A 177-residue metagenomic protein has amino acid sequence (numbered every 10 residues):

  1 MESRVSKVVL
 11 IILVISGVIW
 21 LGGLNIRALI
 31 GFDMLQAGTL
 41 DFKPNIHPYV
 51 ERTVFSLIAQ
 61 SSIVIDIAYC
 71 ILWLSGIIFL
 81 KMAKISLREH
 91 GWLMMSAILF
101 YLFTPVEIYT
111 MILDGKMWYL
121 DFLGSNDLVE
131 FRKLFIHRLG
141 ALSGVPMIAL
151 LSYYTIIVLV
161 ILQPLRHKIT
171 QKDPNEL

Functional and structural regions predicted by a protein language model:
M1, I58-L87: Long, highly hydrophobic alpha-helical transmembrane signal-anchor segments
M1-V18, L87-L99, Y154-R166: Alpha-helical transmembrane segments and their helix-start/interface "positive-inside/aromatic belt" motifs in integral
E2-K7, I15-S62, S125-E130: Interfacial loop at the N-terminal end of multi-pass membrane proteins
L10-G23, I65-S75, V106-E107, I148-L151: Hydrophobic cores of alpha-helical transmembrane segments in multi-pass integral membrane proteins
I11-A28, M94-D114: Hydrophobic alpha-helical membrane-insertion segments
E51-A68, R132-I156: Hydrophobic alpha-helical transmembrane segments
I108-L128: Juxtamembrane non-transmembrane "cap" segments at the membrane-aqueous interface of multi-pass membrane proteins
I169-L177: Short, highly charged, low-complexity non-transmembrane loops/tails of multi-pass membrane proteins
